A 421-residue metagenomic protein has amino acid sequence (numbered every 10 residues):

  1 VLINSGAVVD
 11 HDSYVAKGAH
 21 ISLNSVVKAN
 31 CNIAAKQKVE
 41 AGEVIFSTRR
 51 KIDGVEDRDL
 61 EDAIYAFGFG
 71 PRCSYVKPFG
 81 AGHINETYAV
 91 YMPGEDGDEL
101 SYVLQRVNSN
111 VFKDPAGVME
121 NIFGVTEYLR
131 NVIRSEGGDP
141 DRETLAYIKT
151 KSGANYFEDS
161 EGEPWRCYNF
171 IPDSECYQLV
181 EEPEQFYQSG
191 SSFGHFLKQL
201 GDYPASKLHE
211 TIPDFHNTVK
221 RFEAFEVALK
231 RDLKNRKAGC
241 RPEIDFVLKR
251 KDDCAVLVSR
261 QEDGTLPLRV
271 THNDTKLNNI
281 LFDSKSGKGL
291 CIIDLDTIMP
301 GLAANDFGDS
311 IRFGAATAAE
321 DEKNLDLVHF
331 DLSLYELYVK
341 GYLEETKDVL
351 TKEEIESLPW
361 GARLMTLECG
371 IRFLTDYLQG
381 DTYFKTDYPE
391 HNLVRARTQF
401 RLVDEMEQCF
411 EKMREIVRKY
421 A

Functional and structural regions predicted by a protein language model:
L2, V8, A16, S22 (+2 more regions): Hydrophobic alpha-helical bundle architecture
L2-R58: Glycine-rich hexapeptide-repeat left-handed beta-helix
V55-K77: Juxta-kinase regulatory segment immediately upstream of eukaryotic protein kinase catalytic domains
G70, K77-A81, Q105-R106, F112-A116 (+8 more regions): ATP-dependent phospho-/nucleotidyl transfer catalytic cores
Y75-K230, P300-A303, G314, A319-D326 (+2 more regions): Conserved ATP-binding subdomain of kinase catalytic cores across diverse folds
Y102, E143, R166, R269 (+2 more regions): Protein kinase-like catalytic core scaffold
G264, N278-A319: Catalytic activation segment of kinase domains across protein kinase-like and atypical kinase folds
A304-K347, L364-Y383: Active-site activation/catalytic loop segments of kinase-like enzymes and analogous catalytic loops in related
